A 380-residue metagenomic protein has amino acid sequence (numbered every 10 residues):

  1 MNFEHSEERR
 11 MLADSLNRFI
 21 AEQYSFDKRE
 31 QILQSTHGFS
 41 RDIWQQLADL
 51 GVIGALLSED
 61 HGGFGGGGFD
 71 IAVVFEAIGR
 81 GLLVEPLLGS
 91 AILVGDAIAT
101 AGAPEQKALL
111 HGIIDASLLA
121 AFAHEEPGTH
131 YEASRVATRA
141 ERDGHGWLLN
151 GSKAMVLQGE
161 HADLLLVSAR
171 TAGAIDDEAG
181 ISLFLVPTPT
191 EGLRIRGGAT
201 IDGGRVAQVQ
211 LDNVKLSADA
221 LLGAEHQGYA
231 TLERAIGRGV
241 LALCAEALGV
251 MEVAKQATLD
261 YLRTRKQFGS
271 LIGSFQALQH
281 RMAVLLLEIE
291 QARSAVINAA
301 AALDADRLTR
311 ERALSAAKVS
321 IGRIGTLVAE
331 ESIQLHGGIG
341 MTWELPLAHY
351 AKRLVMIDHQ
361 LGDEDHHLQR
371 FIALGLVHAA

Functional and structural regions predicted by a protein language model:
M1-L82, A101, A116-S117, R142 (+2 more regions): Alpha-helical interface subdomain recognition
L83-P104: N-terminal glycine-rich flavin-associated loop
A99-G102, E141, V167-R170, L185-T188 (+2 more regions): Short beta-strand-to-turn element immediately C-terminal to the catalytic PLP-Schiff-base lysine in fold type I
A116-E125: A short, Trp-centered hydrophobic/proline-enriched beta-strand micro-motif
Y131, R135-T138, V186-A218: Flexible, small-/acidic-enriched active-site or ligand-binding loops
E132-N150: Cytochrome P450 C-terminal beta-domain/meander region
N150-R194: A short core secondary-structure module
A207-A235: A short, charged helix-loop
